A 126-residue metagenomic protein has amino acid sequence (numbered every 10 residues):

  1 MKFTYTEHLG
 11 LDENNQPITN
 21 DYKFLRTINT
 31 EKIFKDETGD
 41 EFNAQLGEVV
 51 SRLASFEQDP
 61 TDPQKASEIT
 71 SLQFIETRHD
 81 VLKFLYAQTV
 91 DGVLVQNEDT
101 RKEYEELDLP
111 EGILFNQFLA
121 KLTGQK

Functional and structural regions predicted by a protein language model:
M1-D12: Short, intrinsically disordered N-terminal pre-domain segments
E13-K126: Short, surface-exposed, charged amphipathic helix/loop patches that serve as local interaction elements
